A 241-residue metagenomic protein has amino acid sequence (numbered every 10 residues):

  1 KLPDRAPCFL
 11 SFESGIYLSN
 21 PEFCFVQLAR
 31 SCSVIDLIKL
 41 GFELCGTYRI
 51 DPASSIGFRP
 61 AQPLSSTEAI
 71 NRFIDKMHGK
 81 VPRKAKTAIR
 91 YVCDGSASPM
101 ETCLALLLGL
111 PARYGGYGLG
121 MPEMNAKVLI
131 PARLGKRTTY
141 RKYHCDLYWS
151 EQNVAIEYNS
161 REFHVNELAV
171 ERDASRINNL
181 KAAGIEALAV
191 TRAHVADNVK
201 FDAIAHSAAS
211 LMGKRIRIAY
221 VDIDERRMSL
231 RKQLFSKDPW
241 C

Functional and structural regions predicted by a protein language model:
K1-V81, A112, A219-C241: Short gly/ser-rich loop at a beta-strand->alpha-helix junction or flexible surface loop bordering the NTP-binding
P60-C241: Surface segments flanking catalytic/ligand-binding clefts of nucleic-acid enzymes
